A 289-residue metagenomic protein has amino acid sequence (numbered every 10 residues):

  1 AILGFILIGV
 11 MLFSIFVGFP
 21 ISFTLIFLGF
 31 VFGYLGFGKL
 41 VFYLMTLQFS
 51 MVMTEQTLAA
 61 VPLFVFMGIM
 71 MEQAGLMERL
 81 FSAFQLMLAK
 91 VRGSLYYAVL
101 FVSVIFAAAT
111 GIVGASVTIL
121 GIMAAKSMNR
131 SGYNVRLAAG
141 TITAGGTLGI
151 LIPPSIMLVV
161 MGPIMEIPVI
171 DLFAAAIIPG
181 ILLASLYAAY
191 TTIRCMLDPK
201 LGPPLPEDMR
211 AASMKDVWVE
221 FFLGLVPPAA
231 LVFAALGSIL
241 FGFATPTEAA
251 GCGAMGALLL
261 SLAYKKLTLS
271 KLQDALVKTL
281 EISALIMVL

Functional and structural regions predicted by a protein language model:
A1-L289: Alpha-helical transmembrane segments of multi-pass membrane transport proteins
